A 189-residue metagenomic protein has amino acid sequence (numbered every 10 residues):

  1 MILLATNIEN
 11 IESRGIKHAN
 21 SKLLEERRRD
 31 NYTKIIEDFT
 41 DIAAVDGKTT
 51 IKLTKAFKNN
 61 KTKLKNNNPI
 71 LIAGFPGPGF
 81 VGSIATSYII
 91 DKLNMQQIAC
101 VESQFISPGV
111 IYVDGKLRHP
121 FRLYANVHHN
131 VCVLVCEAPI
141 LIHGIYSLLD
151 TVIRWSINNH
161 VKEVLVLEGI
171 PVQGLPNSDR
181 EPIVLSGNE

Functional and structural regions predicted by a protein language model:
N7-N10, D30: Intrinsic-disorder-associated, low-complexity terminal segments enriched in Asp/Asn/His/Tyr and depleted of Lys/Arg
R14, R27-R29: Basic polycationic patches enriched in arginine
Y32-E137: N-terminal short beta-loop-beta anion/metal-coordinating cradle
K116-E189: Glycine-rich phosphate- or other oxyanion-binding loops that anchor nucleotides, phosphorylated ligands
